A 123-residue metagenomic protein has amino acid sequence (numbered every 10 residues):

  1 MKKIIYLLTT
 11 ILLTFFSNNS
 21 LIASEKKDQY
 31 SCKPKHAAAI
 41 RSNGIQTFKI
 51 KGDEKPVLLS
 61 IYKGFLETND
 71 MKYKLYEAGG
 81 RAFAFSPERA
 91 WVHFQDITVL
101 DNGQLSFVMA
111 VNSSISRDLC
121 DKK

Functional and structural regions predicted by a protein language model:
M1-S24: Classical Sec-dependent N-terminal signal peptides that target proteins to the secretory pathway
S20-K26, V108-I115: Secretory-pathway extracellular proteins and peptide precursors enriched for disulfide-bonded cysteines
K27-F65, V92: Short, solvent-exposed loop/hinge segments that bridge or flank secondary-structure elements
Y30-C32, A84, C120: Short beta-strand element of the conserved SAM-dependent methyltransferase core
A38, L59-I97: Contiguous, well-ordered beta-strand patches that form the walls/edges of small beta-barrel/beta-sandwich domains
G44, G52-E54, D70-K72, G80 (+3 more regions): Intrinsic-disorder/low-complexity loop/linker signature
D96-S114: Short, exposed beta-strand-loop hairpins at the edges of beta-sheets in extracellular/periplasmic proteins
S114-K122: Short, low-complexity, Pro/Ser/Thr/Gly-rich segments in the mature regions of secreted, periplasmic
